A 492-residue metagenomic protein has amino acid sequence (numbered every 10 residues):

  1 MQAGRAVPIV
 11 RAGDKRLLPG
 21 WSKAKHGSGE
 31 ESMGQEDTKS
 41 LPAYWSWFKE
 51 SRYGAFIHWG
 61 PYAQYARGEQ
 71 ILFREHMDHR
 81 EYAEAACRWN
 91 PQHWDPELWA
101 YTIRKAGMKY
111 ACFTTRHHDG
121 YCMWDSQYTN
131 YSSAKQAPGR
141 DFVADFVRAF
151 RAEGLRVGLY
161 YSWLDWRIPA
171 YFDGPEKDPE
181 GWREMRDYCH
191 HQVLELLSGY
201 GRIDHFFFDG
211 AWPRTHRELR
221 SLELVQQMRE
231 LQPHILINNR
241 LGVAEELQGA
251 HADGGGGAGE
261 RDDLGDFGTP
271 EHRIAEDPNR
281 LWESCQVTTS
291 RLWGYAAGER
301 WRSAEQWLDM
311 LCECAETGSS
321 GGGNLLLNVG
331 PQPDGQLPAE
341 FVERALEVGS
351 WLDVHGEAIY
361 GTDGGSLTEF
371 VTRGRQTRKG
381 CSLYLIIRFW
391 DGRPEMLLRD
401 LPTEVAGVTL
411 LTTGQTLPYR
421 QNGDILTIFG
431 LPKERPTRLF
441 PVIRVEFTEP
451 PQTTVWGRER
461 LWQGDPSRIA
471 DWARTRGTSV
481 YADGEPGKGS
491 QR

Functional and structural regions predicted by a protein language model:
Q2-V10: Extreme N-terminal basic, low-complexity initiation segments that serve as generic localization/processing leaders
I9-A12, A482: Intrinsic disorder/low-complexity segments, especially N-terminal tails and targeting/processing regions
K15, G20-S32: Short, Lys/Arg-enriched N-terminal segments with co-localized hydrophobic residues within the first ~10-30 amino acids
W21, M33-Q491: Mature catalytic domains of secreted/periplasmic carbohydrate-active enzymes
